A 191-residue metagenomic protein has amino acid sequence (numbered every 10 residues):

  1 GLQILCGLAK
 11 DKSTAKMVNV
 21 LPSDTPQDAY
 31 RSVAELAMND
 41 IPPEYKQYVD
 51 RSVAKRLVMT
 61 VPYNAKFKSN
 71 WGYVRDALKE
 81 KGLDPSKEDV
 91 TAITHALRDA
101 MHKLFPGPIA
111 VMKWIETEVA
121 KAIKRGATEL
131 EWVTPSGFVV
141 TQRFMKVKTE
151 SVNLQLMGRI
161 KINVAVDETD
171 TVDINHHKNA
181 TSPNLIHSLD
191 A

Functional and structural regions predicted by a protein language model:
G1-A191: Conserved catalytic core of nucleotide polymerization and phosphodiester-bond processing enzymes
